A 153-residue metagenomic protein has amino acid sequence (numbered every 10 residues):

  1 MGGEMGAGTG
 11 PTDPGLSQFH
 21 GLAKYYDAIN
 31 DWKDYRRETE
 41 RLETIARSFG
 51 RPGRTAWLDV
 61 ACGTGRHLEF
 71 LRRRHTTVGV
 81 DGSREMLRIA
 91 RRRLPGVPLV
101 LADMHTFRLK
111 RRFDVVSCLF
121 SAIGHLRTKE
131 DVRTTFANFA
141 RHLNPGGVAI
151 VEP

Functional and structural regions predicted by a protein language model:
G2-G53: Conserved class I S-adenosyl-L-methionine
G53-A61: Conserved class I S-adenosyl-L-methionine
L58, G65-T106: Class I SAM-dependent methyltransferase SAM/SAH-binding core
R108-V115: A short acidic, Gly/Pro-enriched loop at the edge of an enzyme's catalytic core that lines a small-molecule cofactor
L119-S121: Residues lining the SAM
G124-L126: A short His-aromatic
R133-P145: A short glycine-rich, Lys/Arg-flanked "PGG" loop and its adjoining helix->strand segment in the class I
G146-P153: Conserved beta-strand signature within the Rossmann-like core of class I S-adenosyl-L-methionine
